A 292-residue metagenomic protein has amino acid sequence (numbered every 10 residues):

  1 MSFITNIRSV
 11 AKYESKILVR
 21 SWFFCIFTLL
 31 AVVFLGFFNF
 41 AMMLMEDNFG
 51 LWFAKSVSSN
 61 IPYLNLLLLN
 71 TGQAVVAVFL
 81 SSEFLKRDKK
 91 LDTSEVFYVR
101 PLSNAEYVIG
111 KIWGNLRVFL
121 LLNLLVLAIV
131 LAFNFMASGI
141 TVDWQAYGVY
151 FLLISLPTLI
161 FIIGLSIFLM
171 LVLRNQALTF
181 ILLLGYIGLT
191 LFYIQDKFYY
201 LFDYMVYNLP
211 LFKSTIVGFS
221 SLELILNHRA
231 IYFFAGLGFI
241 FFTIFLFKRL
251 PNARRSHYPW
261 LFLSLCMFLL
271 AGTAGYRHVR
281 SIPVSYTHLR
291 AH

Functional and structural regions predicted by a protein language model:
S2-T28, P251-N252: Aromatic- and glycine-rich beta-strand/loop motifs that create alpha-glucan
V19-R20, S82-V118: Helix-loop-helix units of permease transmembrane domains in multi-pass membrane transporters, especially ABC
R20-M45, L68-A77, L182-F192: Hydrophobic alpha-helical transmembrane segments of multi-pass membrane transport/permease proteins
L35-F79, I109-Q176, P210-H228: Secretory targeting signals
M170-R174, R249-S256: Membrane-interface helix-boundary motifs at transmembrane edges
I187-R249: Membrane-embedded alpha-helical segments of integral membrane proteins
N252-R280: Internal/C-terminal transmembrane anchor helices
T287-H292: Conserved small/polar residues in nucleotide/adenosyl-binding loops
